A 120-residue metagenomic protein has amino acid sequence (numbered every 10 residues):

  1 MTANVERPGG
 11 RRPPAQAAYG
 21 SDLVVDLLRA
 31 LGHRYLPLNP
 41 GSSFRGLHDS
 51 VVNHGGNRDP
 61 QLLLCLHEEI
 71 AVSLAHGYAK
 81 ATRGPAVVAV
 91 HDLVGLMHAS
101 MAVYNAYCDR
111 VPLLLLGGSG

Functional and structural regions predicted by a protein language model:
T2-G120: N-terminal alpha/beta PP-like core and its mobile active-site loop of ThDP/TPP-dependent enzymes
